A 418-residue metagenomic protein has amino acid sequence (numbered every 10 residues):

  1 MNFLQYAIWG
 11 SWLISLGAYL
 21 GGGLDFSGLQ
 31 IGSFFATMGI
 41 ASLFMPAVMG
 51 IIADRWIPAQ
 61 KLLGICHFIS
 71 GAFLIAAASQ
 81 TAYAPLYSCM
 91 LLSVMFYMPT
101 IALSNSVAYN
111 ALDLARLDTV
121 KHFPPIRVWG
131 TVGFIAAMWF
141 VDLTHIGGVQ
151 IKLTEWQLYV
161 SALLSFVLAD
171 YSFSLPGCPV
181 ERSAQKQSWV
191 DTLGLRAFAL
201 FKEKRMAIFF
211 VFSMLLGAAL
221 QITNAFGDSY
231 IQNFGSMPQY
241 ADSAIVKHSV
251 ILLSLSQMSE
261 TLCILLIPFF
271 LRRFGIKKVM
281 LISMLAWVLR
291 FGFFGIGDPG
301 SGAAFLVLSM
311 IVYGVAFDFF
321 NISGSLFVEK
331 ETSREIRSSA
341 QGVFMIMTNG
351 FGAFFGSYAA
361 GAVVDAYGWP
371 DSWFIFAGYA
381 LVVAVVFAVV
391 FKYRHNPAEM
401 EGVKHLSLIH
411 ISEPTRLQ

Functional and structural regions predicted by a protein language model:
M1-G39, A207-F212, G217-M237: Helix-loop boundary and gating motifs at the non-cytosolic
F3, F73, Y83-I101, M214 (+1 more regions): Hydrophobic core of transmembrane alpha-helices in multi-pass small-molecule transporters, especially MFS/SLC-type
F44-P58, H145, C263-I276, V364: Helix-to-loop junctions at the C-terminal end of transmembrane segments in multipass secondary transporters
F68-T81, A286-P299: C-terminal ends and interior cores of transmembrane alpha-helices in multi-pass membrane transporters/permeases
S93-W129: Cytoplasmic helix-loop-helix junction between adjacent transmembrane helices in 12-TM secondary transporters
L143-L163, A362-A380: A membrane-interface helix-boundary motif in multi-pass transporters
G177-F210: Juxtamembrane intracellular "pre-TM" segments in multi-pass secondary transporters
I409-Q418: Single conserved hydrophobic/aromatic residue that forms the stacking wall/gate of nucleotide- or nucleobase-binding
